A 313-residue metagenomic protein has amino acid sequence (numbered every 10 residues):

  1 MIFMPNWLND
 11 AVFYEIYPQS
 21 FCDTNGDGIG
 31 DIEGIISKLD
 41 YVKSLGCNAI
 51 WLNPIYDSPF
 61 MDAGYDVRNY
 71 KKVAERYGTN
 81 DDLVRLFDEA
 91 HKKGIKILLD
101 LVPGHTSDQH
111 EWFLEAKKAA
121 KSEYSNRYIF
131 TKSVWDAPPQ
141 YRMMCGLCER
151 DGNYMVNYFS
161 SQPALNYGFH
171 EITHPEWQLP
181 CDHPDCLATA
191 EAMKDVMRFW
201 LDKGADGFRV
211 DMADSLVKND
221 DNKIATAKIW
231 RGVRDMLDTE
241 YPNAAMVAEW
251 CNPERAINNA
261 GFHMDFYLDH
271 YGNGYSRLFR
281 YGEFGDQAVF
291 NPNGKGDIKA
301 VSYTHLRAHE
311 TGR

Functional and structural regions predicted by a protein language model:
I2-D182, A188-E191, D202, A213-G261: Acidic/aromatic-lined carbohydrate-recognition and catalytic surfaces of CAZymes acting on diverse glycans
A116-A120, G261, Y281-D286, P292 (+1 more regions): Short loop/turn hinge sites at secondary-structure boundaries
H183-V196, G296-S302: A Trp-anchored, charged/polar loop motif used as the substrate-binding/catalytic surface of acyl/ester-handling
M193-A205: Structured alpha-helical segments in the cores of large, soluble enzyme domains
S215, V289-F290: S-adenosyl-L-methionine
H263-G285: Aromatic- and acid-rich polysaccharide-binding/catalytic face of secreted or lumenal carbohydrate-active enzymes
H305-R313: Single conserved hydrophobic/aromatic residue that forms the stacking wall/gate of nucleotide- or nucleobase-binding
